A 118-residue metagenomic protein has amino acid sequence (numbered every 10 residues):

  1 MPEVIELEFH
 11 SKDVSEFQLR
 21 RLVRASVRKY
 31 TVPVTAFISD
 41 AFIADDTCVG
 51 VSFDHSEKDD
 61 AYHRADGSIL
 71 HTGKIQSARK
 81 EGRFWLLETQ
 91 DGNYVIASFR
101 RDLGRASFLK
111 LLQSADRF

Functional and structural regions predicted by a protein language model:
E3-G50, D54-D60: Feature for intrinsically disordered/low-complexity regulatory segments and propeptides
V4-E6, E16-L19, G67, R100 (+2 more regions): Generic N-terminal initiation segments characterized by hydrophobic and/or small/turn-forming residues
S52-G82: Short, conserved turn/kink motifs that form compact alpha/beta structural patches or helix kinks used as
T72-F118: Short, compact, well-ordered microdomains
